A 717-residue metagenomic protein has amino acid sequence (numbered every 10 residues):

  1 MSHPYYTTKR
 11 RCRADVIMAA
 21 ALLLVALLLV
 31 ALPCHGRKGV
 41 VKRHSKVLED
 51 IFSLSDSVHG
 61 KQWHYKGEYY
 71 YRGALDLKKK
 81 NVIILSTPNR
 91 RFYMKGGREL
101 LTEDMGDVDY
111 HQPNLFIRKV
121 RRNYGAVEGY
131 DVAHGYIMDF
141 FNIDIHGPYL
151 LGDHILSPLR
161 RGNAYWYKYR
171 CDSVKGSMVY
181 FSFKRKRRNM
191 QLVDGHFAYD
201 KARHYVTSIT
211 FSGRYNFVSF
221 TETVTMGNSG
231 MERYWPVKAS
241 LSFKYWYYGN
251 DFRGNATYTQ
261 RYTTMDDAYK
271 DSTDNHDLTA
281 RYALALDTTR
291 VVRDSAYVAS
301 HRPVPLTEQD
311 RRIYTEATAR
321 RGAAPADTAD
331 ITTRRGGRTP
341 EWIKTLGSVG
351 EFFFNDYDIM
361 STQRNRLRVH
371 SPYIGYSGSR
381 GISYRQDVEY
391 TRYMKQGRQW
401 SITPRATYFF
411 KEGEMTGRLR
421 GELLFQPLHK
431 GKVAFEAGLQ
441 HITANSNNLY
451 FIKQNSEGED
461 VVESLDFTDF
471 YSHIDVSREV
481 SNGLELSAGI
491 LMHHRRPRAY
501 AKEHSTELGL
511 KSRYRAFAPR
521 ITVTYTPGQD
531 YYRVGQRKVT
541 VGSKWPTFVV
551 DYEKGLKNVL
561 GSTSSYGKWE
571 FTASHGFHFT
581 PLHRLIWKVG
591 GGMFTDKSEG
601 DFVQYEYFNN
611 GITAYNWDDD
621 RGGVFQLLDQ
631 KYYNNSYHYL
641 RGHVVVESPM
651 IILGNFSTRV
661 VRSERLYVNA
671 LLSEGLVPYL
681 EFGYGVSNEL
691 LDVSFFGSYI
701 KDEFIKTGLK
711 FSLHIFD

Functional and structural regions predicted by a protein language model:
M1-D15: N-terminal secretory signal peptides that target proteins for export/translocation
L23-L24, C34: Cleavable N-terminal signal peptides
R37-H134, L278-D330: Solvent-exposed N-terminal domain segments of exported/luminal and surface proteins
Y65-Y69, R90, V193-F197, T207-I209 (+9 more regions): One face of beta-strands
N114-V193: Flexible, processing/modification-adjacent segments and terminal tails in exported/periplasmic/extracellular proteins
F140-N142, H146, L150-I155, A283-D717: Exposed, low-structure sequence patches enriched in small/polar residues
K168, G176-L284, G590: Gly/Pro-enriched, hydrophobic low-complexity segments that function as extracytoplasmic propeptides/linkers
